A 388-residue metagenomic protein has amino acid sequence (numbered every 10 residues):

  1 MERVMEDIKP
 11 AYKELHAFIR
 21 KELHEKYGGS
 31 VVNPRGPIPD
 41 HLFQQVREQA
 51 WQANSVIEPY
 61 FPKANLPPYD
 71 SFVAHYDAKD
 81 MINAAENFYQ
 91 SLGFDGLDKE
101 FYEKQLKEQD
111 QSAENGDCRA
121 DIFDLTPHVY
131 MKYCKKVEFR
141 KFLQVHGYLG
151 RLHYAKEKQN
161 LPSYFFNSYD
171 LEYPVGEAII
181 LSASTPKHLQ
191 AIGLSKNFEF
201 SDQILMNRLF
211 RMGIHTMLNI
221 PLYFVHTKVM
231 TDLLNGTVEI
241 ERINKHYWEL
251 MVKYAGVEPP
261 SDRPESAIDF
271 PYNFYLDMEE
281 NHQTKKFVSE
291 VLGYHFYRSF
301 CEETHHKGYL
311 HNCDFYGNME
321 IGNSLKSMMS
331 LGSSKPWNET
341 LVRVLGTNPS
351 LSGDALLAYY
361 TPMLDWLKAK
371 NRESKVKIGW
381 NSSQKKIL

Functional and structural regions predicted by a protein language model:
M1-K132, F198-L218, G317, P336 (+1 more regions): Active-site-proximal, well-structured secondary-structure segments within enzyme catalytic domains
V4-K9, K13, S168-L205: Post-HExxH zinc-binding segment in Zn-dependent metallohydrolases
Q45-K63, H75-D80, A84-N87, Q111-S112 (+5 more regions): C-terminal, non-catalytic "cap/extension" segments appended to globular domains
Q90-F101, N160-F165, T185-S195, I240-N244 (+2 more regions): Acidic/polar loop patches that form or flank catalytic/metal-binding clefts of enzymes that bind anionic ligands
F101-S112, F123-P127, Q144, Y148-E157 (+1 more regions): Alpha-helical recognition segments enriched in aromatics with Gly/Pro capping that present substrate-recognition
D124-H128, L171-P174, F224: Short, solvent-exposed loop/turn segments at the edges of secondary structure
H128-K136, Q159-N167, L205-F210, I268-D277: Acidic/His metal-coordination segments adjacent to aromatic residues that form catalytic metal sites in metalloenzymes
V137-Q159, Y173-E177, L181: Active-site recognition of the HExxH zinc-binding catalytic motif
